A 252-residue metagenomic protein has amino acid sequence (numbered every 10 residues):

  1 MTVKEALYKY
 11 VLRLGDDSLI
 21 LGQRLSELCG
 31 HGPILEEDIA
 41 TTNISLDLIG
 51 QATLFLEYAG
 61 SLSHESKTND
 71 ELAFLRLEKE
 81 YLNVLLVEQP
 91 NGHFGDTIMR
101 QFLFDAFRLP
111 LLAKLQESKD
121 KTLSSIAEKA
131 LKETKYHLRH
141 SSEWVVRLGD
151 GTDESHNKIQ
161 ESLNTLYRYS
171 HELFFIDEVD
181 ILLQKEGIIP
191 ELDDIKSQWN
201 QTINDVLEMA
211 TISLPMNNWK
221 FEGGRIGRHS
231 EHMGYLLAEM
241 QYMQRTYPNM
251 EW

Functional and structural regions predicted by a protein language model:
M1-L12, L75-Q101, G151-S155, L166-I189: Acidic/His metal-coordination segments adjacent to aromatic residues that form catalytic metal sites in metalloenzymes
A6-V11, G32-Q51, T97, T122-T134: Alpha-helical scaffold segments that form or flank carboxylate-/histidine-based iron centers
D17-R24, Q51, F55, F104-L111 (+2 more regions): Amphipathic, well-ordered alpha-helical segments in soluble domains
L21-N43, R108-L123: Helix-loop segments that flank and shape redox-cofactor active sites
S45-L75, S141-V146: Conserved alpha-helical segments that form or flank metal/cofactor-binding pockets of metalloenzymes
L85-H140: Internal, conserved structured core segments that host functional sites
T122-E186: A contiguous pocket-lining binding segment that forms or flanks enzyme active sites
N157-W252: Extended, helix-rich structural scaffolds rather than catalytic motifs
